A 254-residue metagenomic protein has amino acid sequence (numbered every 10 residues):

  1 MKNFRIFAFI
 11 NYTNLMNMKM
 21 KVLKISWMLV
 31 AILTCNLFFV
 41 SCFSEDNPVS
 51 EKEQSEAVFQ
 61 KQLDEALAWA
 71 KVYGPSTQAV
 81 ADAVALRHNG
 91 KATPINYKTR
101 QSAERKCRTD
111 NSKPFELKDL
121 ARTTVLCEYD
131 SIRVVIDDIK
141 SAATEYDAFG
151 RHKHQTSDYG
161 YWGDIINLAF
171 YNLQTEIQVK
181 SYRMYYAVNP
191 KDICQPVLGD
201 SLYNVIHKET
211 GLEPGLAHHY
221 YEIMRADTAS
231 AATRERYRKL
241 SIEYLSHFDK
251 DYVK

Functional and structural regions predicted by a protein language model:
F4, K19-L29: Bacterial N-terminal signal peptides that target proteins for export
F4, Y12-L15: Short hydrophobic targeting helices and cationic amphipathic motifs that mediate membrane/organellar targeting
M28-L37: Bacterial N-terminal signal peptides
F43-L117, R133, G211, Y221 (+1 more regions): Charge-rich, low-complexity segments
C107-K254: Long beta-strand-rich cores associated with HINT superfamily self-processing modules
